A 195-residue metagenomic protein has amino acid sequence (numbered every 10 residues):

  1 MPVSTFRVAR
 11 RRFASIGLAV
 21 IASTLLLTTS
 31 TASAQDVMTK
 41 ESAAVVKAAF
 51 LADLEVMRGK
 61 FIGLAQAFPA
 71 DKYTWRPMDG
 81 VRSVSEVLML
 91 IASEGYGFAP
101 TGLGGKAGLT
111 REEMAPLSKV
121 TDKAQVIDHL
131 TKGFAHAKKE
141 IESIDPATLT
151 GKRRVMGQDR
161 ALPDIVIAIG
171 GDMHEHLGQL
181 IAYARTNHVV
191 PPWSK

Functional and structural regions predicted by a protein language model:
M1-R11: N-terminal secretory signal peptides that target proteins for export/translocation
S15-T29: Bacterial N-terminal signal peptides
S30-A34: Sec/Tat signal peptide C-region and signal peptidase I cleavage site
Q35-A49, E94-Q158, N187-K195: Short, helix-capping/interhelical loops that line the mouth of catalytic, cofactor-, or ligand-binding pockets
L51-E55, G59-I62, K72-M114, R154-K195: Short, contiguous alpha-helical
